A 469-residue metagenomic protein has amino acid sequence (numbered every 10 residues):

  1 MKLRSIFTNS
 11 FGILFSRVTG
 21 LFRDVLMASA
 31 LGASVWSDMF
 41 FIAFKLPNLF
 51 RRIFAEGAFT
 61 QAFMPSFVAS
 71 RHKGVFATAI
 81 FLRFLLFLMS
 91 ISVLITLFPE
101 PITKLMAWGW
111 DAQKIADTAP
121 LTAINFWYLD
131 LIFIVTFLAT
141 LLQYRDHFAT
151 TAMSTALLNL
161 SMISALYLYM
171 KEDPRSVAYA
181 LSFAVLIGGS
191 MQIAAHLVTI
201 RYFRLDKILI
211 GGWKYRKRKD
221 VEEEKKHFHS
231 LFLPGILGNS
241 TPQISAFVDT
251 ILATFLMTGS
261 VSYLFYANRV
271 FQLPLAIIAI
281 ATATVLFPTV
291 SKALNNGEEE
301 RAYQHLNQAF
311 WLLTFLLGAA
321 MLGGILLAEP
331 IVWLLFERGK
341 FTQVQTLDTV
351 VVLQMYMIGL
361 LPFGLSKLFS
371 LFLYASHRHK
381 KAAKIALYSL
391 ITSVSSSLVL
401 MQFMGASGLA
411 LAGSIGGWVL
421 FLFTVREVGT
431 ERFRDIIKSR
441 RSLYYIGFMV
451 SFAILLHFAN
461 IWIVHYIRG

Functional and structural regions predicted by a protein language model:
M1-G469: Membrane-embedded alpha-helical bundles of multi-pass transporters/translocases, especially carrier/permease families
